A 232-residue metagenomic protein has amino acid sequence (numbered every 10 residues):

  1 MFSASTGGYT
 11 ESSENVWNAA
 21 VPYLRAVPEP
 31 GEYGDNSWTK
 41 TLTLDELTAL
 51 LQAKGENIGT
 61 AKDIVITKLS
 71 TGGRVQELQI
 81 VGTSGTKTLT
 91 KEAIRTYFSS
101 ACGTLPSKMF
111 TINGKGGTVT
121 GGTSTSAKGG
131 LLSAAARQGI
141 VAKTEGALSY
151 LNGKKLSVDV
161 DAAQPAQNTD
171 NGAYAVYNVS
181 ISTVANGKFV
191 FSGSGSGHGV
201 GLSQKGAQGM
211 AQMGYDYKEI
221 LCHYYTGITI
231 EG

Functional and structural regions predicted by a protein language model:
M1-G232: Conserved, single-site charged/polar hotspot
